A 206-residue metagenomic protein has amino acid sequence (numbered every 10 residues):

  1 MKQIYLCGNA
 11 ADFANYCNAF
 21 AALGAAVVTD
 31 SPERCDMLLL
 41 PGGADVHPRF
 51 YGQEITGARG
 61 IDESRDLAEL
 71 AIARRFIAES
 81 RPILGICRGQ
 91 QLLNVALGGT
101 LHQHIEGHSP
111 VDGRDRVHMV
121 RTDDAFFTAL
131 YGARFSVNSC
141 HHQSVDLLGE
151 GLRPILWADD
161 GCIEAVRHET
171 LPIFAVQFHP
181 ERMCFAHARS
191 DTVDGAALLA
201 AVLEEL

Functional and structural regions predicted by a protein language model:
M1-R88, V95-A96, H102, E106-F126 (+6 more regions): N-terminal beta1-alpha1 cap of cysteine-dependent amidohydrolase-like domains
S139: Short, basic/aromatic recognition patches
F174-F178: Active-site-proximal beta-strand elements of phosphoester/diester hydrolases
